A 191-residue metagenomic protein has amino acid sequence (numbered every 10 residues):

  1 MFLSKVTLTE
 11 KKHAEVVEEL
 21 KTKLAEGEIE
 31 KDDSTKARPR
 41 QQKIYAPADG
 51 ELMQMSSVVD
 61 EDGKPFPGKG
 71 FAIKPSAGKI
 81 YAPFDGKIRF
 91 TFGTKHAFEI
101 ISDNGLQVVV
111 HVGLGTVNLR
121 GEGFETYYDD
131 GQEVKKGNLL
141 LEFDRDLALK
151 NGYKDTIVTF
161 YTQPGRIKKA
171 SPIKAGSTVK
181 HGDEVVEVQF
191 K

Functional and structural regions predicted by a protein language model:
M1-V16: Membrane-helix cytosolic exit motif
K12-K191: Contiguous, well-folded functional domains in the mature portion of proteins
